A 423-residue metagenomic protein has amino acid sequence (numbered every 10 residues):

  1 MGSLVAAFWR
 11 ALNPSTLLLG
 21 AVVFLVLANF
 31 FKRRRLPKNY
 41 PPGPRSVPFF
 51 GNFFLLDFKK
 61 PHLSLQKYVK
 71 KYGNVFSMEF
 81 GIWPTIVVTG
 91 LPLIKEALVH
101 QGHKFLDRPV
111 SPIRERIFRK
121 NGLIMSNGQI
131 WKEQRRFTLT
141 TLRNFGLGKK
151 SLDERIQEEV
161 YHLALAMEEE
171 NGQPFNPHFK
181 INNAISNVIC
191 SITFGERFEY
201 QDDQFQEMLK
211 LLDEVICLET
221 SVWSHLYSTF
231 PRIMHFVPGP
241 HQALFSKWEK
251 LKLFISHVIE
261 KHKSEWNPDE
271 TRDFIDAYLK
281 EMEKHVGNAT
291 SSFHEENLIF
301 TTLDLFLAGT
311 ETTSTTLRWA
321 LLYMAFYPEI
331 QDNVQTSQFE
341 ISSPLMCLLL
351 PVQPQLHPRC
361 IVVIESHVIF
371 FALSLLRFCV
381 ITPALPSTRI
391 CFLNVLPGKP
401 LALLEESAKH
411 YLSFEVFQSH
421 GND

Functional and structural regions predicted by a protein language model:
M1-P84, E96, P109-R119, M208-L211 (+6 more regions): N-terminal targeting/anchor module and adjacent flexible "hinge" preceding the catalytic domain
G2-V23, E79-I86, G146-E158, E168-S191 (+4 more regions): Cytochrome P450
L36-L56, P61-L152, N176-P177, I181-V188 (+1 more regions): Cytochrome P450 substrate-recognition site 1
P48, Y68, M78, I86-G90 (+16 more regions): Structural signal for hydrophobic/aromatic residues that build the beta-strand cores of folded beta-sheet domains
F54, R143-L147, S186, C217 (+9 more regions): Conserved cytochrome P450 catalytic core segment spanning the I/J/K helices
Q129-F137, R155-H162, A184, E207 (+7 more regions): Generic alpha-helical secondary structure signal
T313-Y327, Q335: Cytochrome P450 catalytic-core helices
H367, N394, H420-N422: Acidic/polar hotspots within intrinsically disordered regions
